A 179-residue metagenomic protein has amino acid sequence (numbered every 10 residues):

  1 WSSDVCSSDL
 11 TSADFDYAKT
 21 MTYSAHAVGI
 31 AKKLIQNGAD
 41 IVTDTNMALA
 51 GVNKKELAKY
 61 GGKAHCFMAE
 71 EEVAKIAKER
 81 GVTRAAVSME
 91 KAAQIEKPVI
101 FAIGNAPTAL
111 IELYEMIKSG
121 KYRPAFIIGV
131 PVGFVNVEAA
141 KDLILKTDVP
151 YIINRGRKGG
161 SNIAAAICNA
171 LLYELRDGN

Functional and structural regions predicted by a protein language model:
W1-S7: Short, small-residue-biased leader/transition segments that mark boundaries at the very start of proteins
S3, Y17-T22, K91: Ligand-binding beta-strand-loop-alpha-helix segment within the catalytic cores of soluble metabolic enzymes
T11-F15, L34-G38, K55, I95 (+4 more regions): Change "in soluble alpha/beta enzymes" to "in soluble alpha/beta proteins
T11-K19, A74-I76, F126: Short, basic, glycine/proline-bearing loop/turn elements
K19-L34: A short, well-structured juxtamembrane/interface segment
D44, I128-G129, I167: Buried hydrophobic positions in well-ordered alpha/beta secondary-structure cores of metabolic enzymes
T45-I117, P124-A125, G133: Conserved mixed alpha/beta catalytic, RNA-binding, or beta-rich assembly cores of soluble enzyme, regulatory
A125, V135-N179: C-terminal functional extensions of proteins
